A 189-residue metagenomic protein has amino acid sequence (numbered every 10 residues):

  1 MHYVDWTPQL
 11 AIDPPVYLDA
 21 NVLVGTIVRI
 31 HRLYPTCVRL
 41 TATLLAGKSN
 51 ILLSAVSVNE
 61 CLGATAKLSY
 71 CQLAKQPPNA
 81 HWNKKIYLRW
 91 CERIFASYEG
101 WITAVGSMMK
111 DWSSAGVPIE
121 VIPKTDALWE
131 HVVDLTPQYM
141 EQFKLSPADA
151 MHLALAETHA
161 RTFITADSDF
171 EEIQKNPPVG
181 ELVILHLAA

Functional and structural regions predicted by a protein language model:
M1-A11, P15, V121-E130, D134-L135 (+3 more regions): Acidic, PIN/NYN-like endoribonuclease modules and their adjacent C-terminal/linker elements
M1-S57, G63-Y87: Short, well-structured N-terminal submotif of metal-dependent ribonuclease cores
A20, A55, V133, S146-L153 (+1 more regions): Conserved glycosyltransferase catalytic-site signature
R29, S57, F95-E141: Acidic catalytic patch
V38-A42, M109, H152-L153: Short amphipathic alpha-helical segments and helix-helix/interface helices
G47-K48, A115, H159: Structured helix-beta-strand junction loops
S49, L145, R161: Short glycine/serine/threonine/alanine-rich loop segments
L73-K110: Charged, glycine/proline-rich intrinsically disordered loops and linkers
